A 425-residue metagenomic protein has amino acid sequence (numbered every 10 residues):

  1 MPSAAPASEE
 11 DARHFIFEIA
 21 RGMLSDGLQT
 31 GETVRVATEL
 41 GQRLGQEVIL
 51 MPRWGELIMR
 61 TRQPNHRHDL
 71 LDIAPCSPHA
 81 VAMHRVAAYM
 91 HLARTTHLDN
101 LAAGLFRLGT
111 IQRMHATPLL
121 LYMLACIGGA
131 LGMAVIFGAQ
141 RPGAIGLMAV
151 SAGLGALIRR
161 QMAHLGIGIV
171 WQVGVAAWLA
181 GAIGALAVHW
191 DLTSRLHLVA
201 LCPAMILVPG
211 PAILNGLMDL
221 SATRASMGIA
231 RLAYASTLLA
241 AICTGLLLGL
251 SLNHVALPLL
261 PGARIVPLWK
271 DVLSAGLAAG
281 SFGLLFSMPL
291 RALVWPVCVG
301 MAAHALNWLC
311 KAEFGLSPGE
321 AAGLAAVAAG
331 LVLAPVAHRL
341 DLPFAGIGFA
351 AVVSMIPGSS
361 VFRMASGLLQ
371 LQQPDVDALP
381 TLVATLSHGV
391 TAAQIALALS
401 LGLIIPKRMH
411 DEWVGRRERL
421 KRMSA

Functional and structural regions predicted by a protein language model:
M1-F106, T110: Soluble N-terminal domains of membrane-associated systems
L101-M114, G128-Q140, A156-I167, R195 (+4 more regions): Short juxtamembrane and helix-loop transition motifs at transmembrane-helix boundaries in membrane proteins
H115-N215, F286, L290: Core alpha-helical transmembrane segments of integral membrane proteins
L120-L124, I145-A149, W171-V175, L232 (+7 more regions): Hydrophobic alpha-helical transmembrane segments
C126-I127, A144, M148-H164, V173-A180 (+2 more regions): Conserved mixed alpha/beta catalytic, RNA-binding, or beta-rich assembly cores of soluble enzyme, regulatory
C126-V135, A152-L157, W178-A185, L239-L250 (+4 more regions): Hydrophobic core segments of alpha-helical transmembrane domains in multi-pass membrane transport and ion-translocation
V199-A200, N215-M218, T223-A240, V266-L268 (+1 more regions): C-terminal transmembrane helix-loop-helix hairpin of multi-pass membrane proteins
L217-G283: Membrane-embedded hairpin module used as a gating/binding unit in multi-pass transport and secretion proteins
